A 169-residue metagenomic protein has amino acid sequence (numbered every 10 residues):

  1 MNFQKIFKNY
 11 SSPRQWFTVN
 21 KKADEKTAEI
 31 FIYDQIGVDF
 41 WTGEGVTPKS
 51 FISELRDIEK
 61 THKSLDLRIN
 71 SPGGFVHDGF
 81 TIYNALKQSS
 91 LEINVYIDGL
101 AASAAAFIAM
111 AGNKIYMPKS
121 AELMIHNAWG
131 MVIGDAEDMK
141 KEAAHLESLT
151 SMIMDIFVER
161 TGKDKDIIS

Functional and structural regions predicted by a protein language model:
M1-A104, G112-S169: N-terminal organellar transit peptides
